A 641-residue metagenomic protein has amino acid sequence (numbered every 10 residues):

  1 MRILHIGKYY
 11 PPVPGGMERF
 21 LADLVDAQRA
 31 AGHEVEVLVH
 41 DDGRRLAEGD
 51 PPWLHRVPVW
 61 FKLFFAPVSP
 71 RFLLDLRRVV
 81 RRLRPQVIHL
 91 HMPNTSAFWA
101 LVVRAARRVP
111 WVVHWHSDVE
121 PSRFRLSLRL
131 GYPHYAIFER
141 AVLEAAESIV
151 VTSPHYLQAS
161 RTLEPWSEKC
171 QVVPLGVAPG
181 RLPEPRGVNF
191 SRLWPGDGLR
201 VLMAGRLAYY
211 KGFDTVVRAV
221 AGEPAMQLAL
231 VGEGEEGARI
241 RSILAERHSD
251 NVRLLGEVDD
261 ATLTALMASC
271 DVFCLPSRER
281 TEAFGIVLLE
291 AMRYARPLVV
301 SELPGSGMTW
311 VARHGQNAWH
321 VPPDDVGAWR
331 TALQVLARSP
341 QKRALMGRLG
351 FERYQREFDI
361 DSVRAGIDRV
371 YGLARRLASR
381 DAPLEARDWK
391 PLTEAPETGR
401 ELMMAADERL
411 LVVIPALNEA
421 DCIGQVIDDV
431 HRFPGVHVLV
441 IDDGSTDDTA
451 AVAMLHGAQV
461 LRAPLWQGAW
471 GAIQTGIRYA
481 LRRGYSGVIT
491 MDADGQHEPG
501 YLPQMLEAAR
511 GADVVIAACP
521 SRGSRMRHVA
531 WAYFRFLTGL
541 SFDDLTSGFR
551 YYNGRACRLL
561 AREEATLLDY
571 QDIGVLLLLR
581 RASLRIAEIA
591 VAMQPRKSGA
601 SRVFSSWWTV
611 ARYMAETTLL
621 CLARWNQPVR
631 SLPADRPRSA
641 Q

Functional and structural regions predicted by a protein language model:
L73, P85-E120, I573-L576: An aromatic- and histidine-rich active-site surface loop
P110-V112, V119-A141, Q158, R525-M526: Nucleotide-sugar donor phosphate/pyrophosphate-binding loop at the beta->alpha transition of glycosyltransferases
L143, E257-V258, A265-C270: Short alpha-helical donor nucleotide-sugar binding micro-motif in glycosyltransferases
I240-A261: Nucleotide-activated donor-binding/catalytic signature segment of Leloir-type glycosyltransferases, i.e., the conserved
Y294-E302: Short hydrophobic beta-strand element within catalytic cores of glycosyltransferases and related nucleotide-activated
R313-V326, Q334-Q341: Conserved acidic donor-binding segment of nucleotide-sugar-dependent glycosyltransferases
A450-R483: Conserved donor nucleotide-binding strand/loop of the catalytic core
G468, A472-I473, I477, Q496 (+1 more regions): Conserved catalytic loops of nucleotide-sugar-dependent glycosyltransferases that act on lipid-linked
